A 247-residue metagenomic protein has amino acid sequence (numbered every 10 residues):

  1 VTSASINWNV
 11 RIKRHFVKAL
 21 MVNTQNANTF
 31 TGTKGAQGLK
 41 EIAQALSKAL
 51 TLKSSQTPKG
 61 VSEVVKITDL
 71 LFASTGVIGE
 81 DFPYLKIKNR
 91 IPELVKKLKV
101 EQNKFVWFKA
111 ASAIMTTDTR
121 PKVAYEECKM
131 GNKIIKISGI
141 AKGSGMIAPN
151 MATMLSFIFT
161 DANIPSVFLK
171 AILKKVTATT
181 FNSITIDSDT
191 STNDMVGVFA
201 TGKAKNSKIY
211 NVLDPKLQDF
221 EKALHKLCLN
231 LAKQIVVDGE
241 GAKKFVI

Functional and structural regions predicted by a protein language model:
V1-Q25, T29-T31, L39-A49: Active-site cofactor/substrate anionic-group-binding motifs, chiefly glycine- and Lys/Arg-rich phosphate-binding loops
T33-G35, G79-I87, A200-N211: Short glycine/threonine-rich loop-to-helix capping motif typified by GTGT followed within a few residues by an Asp-Pro
K40, A45-T51, K66-T179: Glycine-rich, mobile lid/loop segments that gate access to catalytic sites or pores
T51-V65, V100, N211, P215: Intrinsic disorder/low-complexity segments
S54, V65-L71, E101-A111, Y125 (+2 more regions): Flexible, glycine/charged-enriched surface loops at secondary-structure junctions
V176-S183, M195-K205: Membrane-embedded hairpin module used as a gating/binding unit in multi-pass transport and secretion proteins
F199-I247: A glycine- and small/hydrophobic-rich beta-loop-beta segment that serves as a flexible "lid/hinge" or phosphate-binding
